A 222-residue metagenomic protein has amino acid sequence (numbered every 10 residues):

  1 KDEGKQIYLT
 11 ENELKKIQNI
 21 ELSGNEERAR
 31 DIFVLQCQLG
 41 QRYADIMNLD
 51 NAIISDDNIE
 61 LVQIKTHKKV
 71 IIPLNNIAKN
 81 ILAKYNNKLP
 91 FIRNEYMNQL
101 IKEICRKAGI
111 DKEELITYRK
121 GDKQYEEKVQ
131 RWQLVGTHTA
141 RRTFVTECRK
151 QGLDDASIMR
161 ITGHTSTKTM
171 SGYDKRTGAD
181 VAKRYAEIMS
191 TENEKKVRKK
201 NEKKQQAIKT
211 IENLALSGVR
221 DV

Functional and structural regions predicted by a protein language model:
K1-E3, E11-E13, L39, N48-I81: Conserved tyrosine-mediated DNA breakage-rejoining catalytic core shared by Y-recombinases
K1-Y43, M47, R93-Y96: Basic, Lys/Arg- and aromatic-enriched nucleic-acid-binding interface segment
K5, L22-N25, E60-K69, N86-I92 (+1 more regions): Short, contiguous acidic/charged loop-to-helix segments that flank catalytic cores in large enzymes
K15, G40, A44-N48, I72 (+7 more regions): Feature representing long, continuous alpha-helical segments
A52-N58, L134, Q151-G172, N201-K204: Short, polar N-cap/turn motifs at the start of nucleic acid-interacting alpha helices
Q63-H67, M97, T162-E187: Catalytic-site neighborhood detector that most strongly recognizes the C-terminal catalytic loop/helix of tyrosine
N87, Q99, I110-E114, E187-V222: C-terminal secondary-structure termini that scaffold catalytic or DNA-interacting sites
N87-F91, K102-R160: Short, basic (Lys/Arg/His-rich) helix/loop patches that form interaction surfaces in the mid-to-C-terminal regions
